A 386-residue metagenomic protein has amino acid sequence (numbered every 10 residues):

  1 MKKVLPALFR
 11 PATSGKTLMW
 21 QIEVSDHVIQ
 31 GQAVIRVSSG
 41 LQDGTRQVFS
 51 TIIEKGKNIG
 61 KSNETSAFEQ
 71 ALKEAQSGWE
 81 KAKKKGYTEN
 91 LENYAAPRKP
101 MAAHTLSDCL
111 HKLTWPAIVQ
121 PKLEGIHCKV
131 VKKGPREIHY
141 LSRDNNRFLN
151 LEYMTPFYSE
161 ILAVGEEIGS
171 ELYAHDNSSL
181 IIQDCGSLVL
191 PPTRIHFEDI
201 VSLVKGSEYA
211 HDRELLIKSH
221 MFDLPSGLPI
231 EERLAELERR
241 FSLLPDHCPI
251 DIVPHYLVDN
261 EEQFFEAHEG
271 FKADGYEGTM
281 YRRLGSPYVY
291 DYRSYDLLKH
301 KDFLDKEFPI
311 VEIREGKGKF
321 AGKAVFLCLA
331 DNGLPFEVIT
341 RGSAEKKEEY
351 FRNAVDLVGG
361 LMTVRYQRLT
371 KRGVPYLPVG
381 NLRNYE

Functional and structural regions predicted by a protein language model:
K2, T13-L18, H27-V34, S38-Y94 (+2 more regions): Intrinsically disordered, low-complexity regulatory tails
S14-K16, Q21, V28-V34, S39-Q42 (+5 more regions): Covalent nucleotidyltransferase
L72-K83, L162-S178, I182-L190, M280-R283 (+2 more regions): Flexible glycine-rich surface loops and low-complexity tracts that mediate binding to linear polymers
A82-K99, P254-L304: Amphipathic alpha-helical
E89-P121: Charged, flexible boundary elements
I138-N145, L329-A330, F336-R341: Catalytic Cys-His active-site segments of thiol-dependent hydrolases/isopeptidases
F303-G318: Structural detector for short beta-strands of small beta-barrel domains
K317-L327: Short aromatic-glycine-enriched beta-strand elements
